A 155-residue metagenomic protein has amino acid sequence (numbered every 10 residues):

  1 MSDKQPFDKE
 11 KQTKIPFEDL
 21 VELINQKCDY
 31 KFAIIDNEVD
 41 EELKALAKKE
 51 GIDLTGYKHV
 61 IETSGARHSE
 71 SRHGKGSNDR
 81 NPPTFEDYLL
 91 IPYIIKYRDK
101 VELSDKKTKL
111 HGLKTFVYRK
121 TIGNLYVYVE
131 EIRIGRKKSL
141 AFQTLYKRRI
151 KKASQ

Functional and structural regions predicted by a protein language model:
M1-Q155: Ribonuclease/tRNase effector modules and their secretory precursors
